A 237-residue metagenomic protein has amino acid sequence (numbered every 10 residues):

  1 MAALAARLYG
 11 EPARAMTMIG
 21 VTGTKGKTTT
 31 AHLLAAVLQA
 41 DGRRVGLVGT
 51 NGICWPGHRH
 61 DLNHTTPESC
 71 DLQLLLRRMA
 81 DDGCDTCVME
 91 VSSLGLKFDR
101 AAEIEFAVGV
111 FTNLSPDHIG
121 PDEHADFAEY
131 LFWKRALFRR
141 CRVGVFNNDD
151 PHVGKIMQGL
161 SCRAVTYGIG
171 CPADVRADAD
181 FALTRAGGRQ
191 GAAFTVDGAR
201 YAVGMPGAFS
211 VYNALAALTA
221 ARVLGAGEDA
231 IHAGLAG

Functional and structural regions predicted by a protein language model:
M1-G20, T30-G42, R176, R200 (+1 more regions): Short, basic phosphate-binding NTP loop
G42-P56: Short beta-strand-centered segment that lines the nucleotide-binding/catalytic pocket of NTP-utilizing
P56-H58, D197-G198: Residue-level detection of beta-strand-connecting loop/turn positions
H58-S69, D117-A125: Flexible beta-alpha connector loops of hexameric P-loop NTPases
D61-S92: Conserved nucleotide-sensing/catalytic segment adjacent to the nucleotide-binding pocket in NTP-handling enzymes
D81-D85, A107-G237: Acidic, Mg2+-coordinating active-site environments of NTP-dependent enzymes
G95-A102: Conserved helix/coil segment N-terminal to the catalytic DExD/H
